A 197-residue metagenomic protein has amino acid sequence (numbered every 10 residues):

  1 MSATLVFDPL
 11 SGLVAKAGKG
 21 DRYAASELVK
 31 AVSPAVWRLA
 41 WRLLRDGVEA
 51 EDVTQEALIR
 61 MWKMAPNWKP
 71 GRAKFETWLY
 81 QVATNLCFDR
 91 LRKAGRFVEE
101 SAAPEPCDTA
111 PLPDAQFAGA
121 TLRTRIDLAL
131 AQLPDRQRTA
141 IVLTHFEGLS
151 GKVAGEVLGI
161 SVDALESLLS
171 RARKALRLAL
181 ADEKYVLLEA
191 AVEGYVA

Functional and structural regions predicted by a protein language model:
M1-S2, P104-A131: Acidic, proline/glycine-rich intrinsically disordered inter-domain spacer in sigma factors
S2-L5, L128, E156-G159, R173-A197: C-terminal edge and immediately downstream basic/flexible tail or linker adjoining helix-turn-helix-like DNA-binding
S2-T4, G18-E27, W37-E56, N67 (+2 more regions): Short, charged helix-capping/linker segments at alpha-helix termini
A31-P34, L43, V142-L149: Short helix-capping/turn signature of helix-turn-helix
S33, W37, L58, P134 (+2 more regions): C-terminal flanking helix
R38, D52-I59, A73-N85: Structural recognition of an alpha-helix C-terminal capping motif at a helix-to-coil junction
R90-A110, Y185-E189: Short, basic/polar amphipathic helix motif occurring as a linker/hinge flanking DNA-binding modules in transcription
D127-T139, L143, E147-A164: Helix-turn-helix DNA-binding module
